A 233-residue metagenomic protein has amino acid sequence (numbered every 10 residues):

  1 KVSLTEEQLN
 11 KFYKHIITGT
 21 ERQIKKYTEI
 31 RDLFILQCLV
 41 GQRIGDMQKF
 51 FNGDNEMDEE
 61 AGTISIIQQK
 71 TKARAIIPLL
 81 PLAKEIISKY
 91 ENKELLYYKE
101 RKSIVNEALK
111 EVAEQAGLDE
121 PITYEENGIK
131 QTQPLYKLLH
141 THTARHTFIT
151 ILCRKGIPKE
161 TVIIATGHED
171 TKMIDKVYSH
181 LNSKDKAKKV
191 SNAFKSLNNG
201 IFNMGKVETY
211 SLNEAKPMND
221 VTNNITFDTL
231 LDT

Functional and structural regions predicted by a protein language model:
K1-H15, T71-P81, L96: DNA breakage-rejoining catalytic core of tyrosine-based enzymes
K1-I44, R101-I104: Basic, Lys/Arg- and aromatic-enriched nucleic-acid-binding interface segment
S3, Q68-K72, T166-S191, L212: Catalytic-site neighborhood detector that most strongly recognizes the C-terminal catalytic loop/helix of tyrosine
G19-I24, N92-L95, E107-I164: Short, basic (Lys/Arg/His-rich) helix/loop patches that form interaction surfaces in the mid-to-C-terminal regions
L36-F50, K155-I157, H168: A short, glycine-centered helix-capping/turn motif at helix boundaries that positions DNA-contacting or catalytic
V40, K49-S88: Conserved tyrosine-mediated DNA breakage-rejoining catalytic core shared by Y-recombinases
D54-A61, I157-V177, M204-E214: Short, polar N-cap/turn motifs at the start of nucleic acid-interacting alpha helices
K93, L118, I122, D185 (+1 more regions): C-terminal secondary-structure termini that scaffold catalytic or DNA-interacting sites
